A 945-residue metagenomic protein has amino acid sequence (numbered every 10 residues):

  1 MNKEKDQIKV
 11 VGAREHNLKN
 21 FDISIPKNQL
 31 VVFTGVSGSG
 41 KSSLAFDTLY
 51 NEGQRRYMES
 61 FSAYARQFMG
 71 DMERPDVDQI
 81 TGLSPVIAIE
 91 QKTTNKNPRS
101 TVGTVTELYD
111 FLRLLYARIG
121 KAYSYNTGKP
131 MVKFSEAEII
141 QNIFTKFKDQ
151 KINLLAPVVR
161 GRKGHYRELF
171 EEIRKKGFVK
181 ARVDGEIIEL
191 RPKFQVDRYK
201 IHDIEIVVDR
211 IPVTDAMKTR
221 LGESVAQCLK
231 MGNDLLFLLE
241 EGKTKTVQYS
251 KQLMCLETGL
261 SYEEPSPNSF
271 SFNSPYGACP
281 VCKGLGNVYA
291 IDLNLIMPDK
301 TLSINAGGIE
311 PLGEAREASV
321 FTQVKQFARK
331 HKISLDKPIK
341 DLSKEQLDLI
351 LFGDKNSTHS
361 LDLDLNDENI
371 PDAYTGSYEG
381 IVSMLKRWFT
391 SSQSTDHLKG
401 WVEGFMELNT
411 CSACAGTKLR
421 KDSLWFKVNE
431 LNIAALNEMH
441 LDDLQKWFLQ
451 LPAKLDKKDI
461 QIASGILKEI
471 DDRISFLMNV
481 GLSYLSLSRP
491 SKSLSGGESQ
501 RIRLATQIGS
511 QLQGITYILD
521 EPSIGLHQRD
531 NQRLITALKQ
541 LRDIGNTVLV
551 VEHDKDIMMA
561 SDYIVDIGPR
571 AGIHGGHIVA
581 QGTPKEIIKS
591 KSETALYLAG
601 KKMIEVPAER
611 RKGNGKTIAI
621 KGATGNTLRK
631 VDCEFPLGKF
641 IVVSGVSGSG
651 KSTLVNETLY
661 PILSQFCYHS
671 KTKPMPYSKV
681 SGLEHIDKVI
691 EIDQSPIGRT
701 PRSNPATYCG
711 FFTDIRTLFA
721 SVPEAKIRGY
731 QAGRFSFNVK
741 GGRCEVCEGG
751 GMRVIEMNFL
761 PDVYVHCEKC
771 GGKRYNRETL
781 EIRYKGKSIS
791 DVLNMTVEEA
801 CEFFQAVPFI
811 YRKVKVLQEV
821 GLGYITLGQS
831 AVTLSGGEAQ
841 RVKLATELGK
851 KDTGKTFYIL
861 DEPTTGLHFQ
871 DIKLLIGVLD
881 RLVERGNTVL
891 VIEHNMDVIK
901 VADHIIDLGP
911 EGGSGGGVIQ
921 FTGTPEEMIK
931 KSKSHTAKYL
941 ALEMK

Functional and structural regions predicted by a protein language model:
M1-K945: Conserved phosphate-binding elements of NTP-dependent enzyme cores
